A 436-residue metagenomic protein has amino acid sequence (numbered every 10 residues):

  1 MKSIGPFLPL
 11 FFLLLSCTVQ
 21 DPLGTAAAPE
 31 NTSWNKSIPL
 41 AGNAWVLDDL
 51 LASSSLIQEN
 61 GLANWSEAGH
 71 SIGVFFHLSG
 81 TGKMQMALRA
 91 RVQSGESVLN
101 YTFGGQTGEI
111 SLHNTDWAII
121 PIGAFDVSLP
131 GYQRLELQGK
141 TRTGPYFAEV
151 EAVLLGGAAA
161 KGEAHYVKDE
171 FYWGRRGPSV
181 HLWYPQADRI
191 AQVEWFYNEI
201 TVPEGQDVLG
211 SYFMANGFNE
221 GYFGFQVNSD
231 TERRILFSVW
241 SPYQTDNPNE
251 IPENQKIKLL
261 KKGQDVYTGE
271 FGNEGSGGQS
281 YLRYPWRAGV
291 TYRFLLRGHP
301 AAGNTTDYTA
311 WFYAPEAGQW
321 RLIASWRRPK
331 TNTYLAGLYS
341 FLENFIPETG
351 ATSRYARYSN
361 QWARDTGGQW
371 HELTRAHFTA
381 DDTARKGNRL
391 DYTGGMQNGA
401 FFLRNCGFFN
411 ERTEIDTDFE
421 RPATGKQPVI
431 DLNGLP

Functional and structural regions predicted by a protein language model:
K2-L10: Sec-dependent signal peptide recognition, specifically the positively charged N-region followed immediately by
L15-S16: C-terminal motif of bacterial Sec signal peptides marking the signal peptidase cleavage site
V19: Short, conserved catalytic or interaction motifs in soluble domains
L23-P285, R293-P436: Extracytoplasmic
